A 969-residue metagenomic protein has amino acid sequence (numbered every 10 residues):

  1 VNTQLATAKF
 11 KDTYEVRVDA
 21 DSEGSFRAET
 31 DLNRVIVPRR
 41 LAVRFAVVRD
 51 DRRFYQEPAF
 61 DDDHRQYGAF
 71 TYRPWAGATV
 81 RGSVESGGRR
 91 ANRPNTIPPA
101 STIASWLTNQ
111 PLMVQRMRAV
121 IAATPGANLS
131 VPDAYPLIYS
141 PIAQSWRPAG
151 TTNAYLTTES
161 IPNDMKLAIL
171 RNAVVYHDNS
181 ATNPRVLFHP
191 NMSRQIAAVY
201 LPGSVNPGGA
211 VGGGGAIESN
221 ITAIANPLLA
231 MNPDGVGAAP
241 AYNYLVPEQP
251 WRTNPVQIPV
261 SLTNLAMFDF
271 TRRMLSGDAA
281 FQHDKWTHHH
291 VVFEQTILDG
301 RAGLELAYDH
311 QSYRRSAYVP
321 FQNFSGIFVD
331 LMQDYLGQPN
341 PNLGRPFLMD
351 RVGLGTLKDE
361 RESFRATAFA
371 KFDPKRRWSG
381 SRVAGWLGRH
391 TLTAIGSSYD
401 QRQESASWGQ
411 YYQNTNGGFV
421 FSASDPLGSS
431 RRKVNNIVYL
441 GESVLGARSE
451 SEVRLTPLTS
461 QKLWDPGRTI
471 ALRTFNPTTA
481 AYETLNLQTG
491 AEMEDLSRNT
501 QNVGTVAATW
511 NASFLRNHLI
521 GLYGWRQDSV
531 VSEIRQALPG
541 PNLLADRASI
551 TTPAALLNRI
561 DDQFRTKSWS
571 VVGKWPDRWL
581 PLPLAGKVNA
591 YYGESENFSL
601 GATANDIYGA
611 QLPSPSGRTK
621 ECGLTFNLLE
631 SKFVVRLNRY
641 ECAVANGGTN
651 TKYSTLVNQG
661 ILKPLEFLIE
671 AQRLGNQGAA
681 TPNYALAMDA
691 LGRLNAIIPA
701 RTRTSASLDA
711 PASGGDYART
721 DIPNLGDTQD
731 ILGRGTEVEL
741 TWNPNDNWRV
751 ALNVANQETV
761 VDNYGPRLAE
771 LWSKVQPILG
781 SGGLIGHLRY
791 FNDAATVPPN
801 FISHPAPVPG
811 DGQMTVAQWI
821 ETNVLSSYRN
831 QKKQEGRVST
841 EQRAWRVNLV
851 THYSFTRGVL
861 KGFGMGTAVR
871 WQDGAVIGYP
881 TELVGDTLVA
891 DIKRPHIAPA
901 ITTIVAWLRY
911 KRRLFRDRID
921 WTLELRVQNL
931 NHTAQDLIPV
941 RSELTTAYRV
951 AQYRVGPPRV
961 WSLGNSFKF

Functional and structural regions predicted by a protein language model:
V1-G68, P74-T79, K285-T287, L298-A302 (+2 more regions): Outer-membrane beta-barrel translocator/receptor signature
L5, V18-G24, R34, R49-R53 (+22 more regions): Transmembrane beta-strands of outer-membrane beta-barrel pores
D19-R27, D50-W75, R90-N95, T263-H288 (+8 more regions): Outer-membrane beta-barrel proteins
R40-V43, A76-G82, G300-L304, K375-W378 (+8 more regions): Repeated loop/turn-to-beta-strand initiation elements of outer-membrane beta-barrel proteins
P111-R272, D330-V352, E404-D495, A548-L556 (+4 more regions): Flexible glycine-rich, low-complexity coil/linker segments exposed to the extracellular/periplasmic environment
Y308-Q311, G353-A645, N743: Structural signature of Gram-negative outer-membrane beta-barrels, strongest in the C-terminal barrel of TonB-dependent
T367-K371, G385, R516-H518, G524 (+2 more regions): Gram-negative outer-membrane beta-barrel transporters
V644-N646, V754, E758-V760, G862 (+2 more regions): C-terminal beta-signal and adjacent terminal beta-strands/loops of Gram-negative outer-membrane beta-barrel proteins
